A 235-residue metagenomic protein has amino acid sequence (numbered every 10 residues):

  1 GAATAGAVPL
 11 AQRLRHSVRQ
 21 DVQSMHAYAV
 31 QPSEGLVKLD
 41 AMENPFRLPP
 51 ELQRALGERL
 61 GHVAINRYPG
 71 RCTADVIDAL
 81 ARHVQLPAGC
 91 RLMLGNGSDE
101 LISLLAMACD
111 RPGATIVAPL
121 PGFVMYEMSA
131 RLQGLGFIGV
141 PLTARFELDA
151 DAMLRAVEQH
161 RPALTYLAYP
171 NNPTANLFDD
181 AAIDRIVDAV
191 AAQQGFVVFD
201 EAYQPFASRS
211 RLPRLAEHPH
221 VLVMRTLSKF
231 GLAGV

Functional and structural regions predicted by a protein language model:
G1-A7: N-terminal export signals
P9-D99, L104: N-terminal small-domain helix-loop-helix segment of the aminotransferase-like
M42-P45, S98-D99, F123, Y169-T174 (+2 more regions): Short glycine-rich anion-binding loops that position phosphate/pyrophosphate groups of nucleotides and phosphorylated
R47-P49, I102-S103, Y126-E127, T174-A175 (+2 more regions): Glycine/Thr-rich phosphate-binding loops of Rossmann-like dinucleotide-binding domains
L92, I116, F137, V197 (+1 more regions): Hydrophobic/aromatic residues located in beta-strands of well-ordered beta-sheets within soluble catalytic
A108-L167: PLP-dependent aminotransferase-like
R131, L148-H160, P173-A233: Active-site pre-lysine segment of PLP-dependent enzymes
